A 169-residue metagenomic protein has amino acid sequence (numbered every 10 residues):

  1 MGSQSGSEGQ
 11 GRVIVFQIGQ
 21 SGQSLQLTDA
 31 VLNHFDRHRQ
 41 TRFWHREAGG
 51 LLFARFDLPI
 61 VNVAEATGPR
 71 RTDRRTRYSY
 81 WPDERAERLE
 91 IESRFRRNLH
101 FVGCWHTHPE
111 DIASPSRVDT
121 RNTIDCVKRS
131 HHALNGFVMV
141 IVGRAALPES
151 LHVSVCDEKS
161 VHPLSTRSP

Functional and structural regions predicted by a protein language model:
M1-V102, P109-P169: Conserved beta-strand-loop surface patch within small alpha/beta domains used for substrate/adaptor or ligand engagement
